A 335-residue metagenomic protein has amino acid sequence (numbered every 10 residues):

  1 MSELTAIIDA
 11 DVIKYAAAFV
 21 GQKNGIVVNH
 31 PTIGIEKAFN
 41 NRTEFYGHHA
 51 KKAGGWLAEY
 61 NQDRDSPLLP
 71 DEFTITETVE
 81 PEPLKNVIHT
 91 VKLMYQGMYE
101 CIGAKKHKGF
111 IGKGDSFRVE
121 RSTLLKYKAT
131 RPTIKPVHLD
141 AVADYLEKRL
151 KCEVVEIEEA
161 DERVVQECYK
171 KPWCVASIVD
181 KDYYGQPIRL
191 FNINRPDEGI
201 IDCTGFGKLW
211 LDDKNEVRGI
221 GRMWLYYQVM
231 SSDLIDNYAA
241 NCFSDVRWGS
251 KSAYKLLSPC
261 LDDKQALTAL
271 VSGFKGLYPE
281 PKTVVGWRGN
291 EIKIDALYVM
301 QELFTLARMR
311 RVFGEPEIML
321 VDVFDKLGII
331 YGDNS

Functional and structural regions predicted by a protein language model:
M1-S2, N334-S335: Short, Lys/Arg-enriched, disordered terminal segments
S2-K171, S177, I188-D197: Noncatalytic, basic helical substrate-engagement surface that gates or grips nucleic-acid strands
I102-A104, K128-N334: Extended two-metal-dependent nuclease catalytic cores across DNA- and RNA-processing enzymes
